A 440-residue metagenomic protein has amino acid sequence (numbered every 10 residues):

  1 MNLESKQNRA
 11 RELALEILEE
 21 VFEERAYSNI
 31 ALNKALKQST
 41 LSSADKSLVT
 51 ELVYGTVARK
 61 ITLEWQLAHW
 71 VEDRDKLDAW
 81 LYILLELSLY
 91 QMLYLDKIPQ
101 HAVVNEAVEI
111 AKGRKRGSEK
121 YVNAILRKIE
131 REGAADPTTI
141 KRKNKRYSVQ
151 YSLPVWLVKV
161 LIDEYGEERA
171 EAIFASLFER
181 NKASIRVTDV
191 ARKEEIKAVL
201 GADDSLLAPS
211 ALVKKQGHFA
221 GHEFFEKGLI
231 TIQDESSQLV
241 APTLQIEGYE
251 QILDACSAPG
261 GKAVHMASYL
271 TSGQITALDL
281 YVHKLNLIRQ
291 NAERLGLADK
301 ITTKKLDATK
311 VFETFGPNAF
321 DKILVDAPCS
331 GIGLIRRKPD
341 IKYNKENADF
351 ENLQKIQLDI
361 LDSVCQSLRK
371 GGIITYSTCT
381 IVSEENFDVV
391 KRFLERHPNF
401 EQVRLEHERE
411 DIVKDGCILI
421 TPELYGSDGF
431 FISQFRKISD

Functional and structural regions predicted by a protein language model:
M1-D440: S-adenosylmethionine
